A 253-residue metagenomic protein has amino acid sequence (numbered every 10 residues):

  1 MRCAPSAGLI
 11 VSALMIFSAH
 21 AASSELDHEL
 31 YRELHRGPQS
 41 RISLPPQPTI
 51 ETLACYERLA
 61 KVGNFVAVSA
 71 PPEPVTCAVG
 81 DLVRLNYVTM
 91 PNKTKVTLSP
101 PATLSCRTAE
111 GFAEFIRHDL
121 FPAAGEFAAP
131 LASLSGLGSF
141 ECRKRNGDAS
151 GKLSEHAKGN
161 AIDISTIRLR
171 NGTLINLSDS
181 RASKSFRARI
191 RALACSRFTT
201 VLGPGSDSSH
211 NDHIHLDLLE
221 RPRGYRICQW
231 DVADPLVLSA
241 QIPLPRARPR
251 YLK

Functional and structural regions predicted by a protein language model:
M1-V62, L236-K253: N-terminal secretory targeting signals
A22-G37, P74-V75, G80-N86, E110 (+3 more regions): Catalytic cores and adjacent binding grooves of peptidoglycan-active enzymes
P38-Q39, A54-L59, S105-T108, A132-F140 (+2 more regions): N-terminal start-of-chain detector that recognizes signal peptides and the immediate post-cleavage beginning
L44-S135: Active-site acidic/histidine clusters and adjacent loop/turn architecture that either coordinate catalytic ions
M90, G138-S139, R221: Residues that form or immediately flank small-molecule/cofactor binding pockets and catalytic motifs
G125-G159: Active-site-adjacent substructure of cysteine-protease-like catalytic cores
